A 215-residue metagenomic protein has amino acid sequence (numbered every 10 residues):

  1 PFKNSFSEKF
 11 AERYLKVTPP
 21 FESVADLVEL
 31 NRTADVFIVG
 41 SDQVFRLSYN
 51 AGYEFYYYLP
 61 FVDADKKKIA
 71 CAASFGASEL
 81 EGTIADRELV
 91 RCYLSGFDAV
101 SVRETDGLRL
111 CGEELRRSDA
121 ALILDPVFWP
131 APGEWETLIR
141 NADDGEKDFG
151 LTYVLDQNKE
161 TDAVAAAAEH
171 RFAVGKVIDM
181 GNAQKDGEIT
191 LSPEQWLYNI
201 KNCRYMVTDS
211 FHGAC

Functional and structural regions predicted by a protein language model:
P1-C215: Active-site anion-handling motifs in enzyme catalytic cores
